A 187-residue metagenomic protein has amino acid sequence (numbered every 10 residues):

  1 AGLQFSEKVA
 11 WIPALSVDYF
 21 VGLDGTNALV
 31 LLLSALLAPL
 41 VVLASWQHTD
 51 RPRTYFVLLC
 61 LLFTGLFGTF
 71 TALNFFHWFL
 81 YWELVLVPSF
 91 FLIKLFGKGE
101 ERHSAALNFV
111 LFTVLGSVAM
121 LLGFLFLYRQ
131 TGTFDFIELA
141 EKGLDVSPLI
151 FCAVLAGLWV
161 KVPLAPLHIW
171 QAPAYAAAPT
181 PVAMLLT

Functional and structural regions predicted by a protein language model:
A1, L31-S45, L62-T64, V85-L95 (+4 more regions): Central hydrophobic cores of alpha-helical transmembrane segments in multi-pass inner-membrane proteins across all
A1-V57, G132-E141: Transmembrane helix-loop-helix hairpins at membrane boundaries of multipass inner-membrane proteins
D18-A28, T71, F151-L158, M184-L185: Hydrophobic alpha-helical transmembrane segments of multi-pass small-molecule transporters/permeases
A28, A35, A44, T69 (+2 more regions): Residue-level marker of positions within ordered structural domains that often coincide with functionally constrained
T54-L61, G65-V146, V160, A178-T180 (+1 more regions): Alpha-helical multi-pass transmembrane bundles of energy-transducing inner-membrane proteins
I169-A178: Membrane-interface helix/loop boundary segments of multi-pass membrane proteins
